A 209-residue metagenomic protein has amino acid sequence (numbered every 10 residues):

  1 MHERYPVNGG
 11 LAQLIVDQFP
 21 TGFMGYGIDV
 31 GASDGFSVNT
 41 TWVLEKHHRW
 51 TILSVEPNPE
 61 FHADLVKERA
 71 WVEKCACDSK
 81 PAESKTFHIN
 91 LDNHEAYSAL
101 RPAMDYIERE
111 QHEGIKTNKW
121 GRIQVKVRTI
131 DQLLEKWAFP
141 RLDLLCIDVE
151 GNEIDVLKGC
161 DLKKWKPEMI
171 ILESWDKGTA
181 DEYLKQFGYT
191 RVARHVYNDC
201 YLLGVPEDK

Functional and structural regions predicted by a protein language model:
M1-K209: Phosphate/nucleotide-binding beta-alpha loop and adjacent structural elements of enzyme active sites
